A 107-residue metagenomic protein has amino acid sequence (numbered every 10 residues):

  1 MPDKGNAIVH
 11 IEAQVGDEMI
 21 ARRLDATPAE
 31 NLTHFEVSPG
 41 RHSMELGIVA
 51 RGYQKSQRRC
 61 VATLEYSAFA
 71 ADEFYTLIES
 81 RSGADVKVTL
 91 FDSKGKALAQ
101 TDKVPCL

Functional and structural regions predicted by a protein language model:
M1-L107: Short loop/turn and low-complexity linker motifs enriched in small/turn-promoting residues
